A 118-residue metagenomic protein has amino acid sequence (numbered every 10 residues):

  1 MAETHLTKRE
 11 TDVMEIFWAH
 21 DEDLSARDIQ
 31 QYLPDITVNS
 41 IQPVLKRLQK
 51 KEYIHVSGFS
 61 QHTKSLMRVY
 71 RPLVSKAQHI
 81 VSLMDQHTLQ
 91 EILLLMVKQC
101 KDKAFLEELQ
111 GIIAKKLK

Functional and structural regions predicted by a protein language model:
M1-E15, Q86: Short alpha-helical segments that sit at the start of domains
E3-R9, F59-V81: Short, cationic-aromatic polyanion-contact patches
V13, P43-K51: Basic amphipathic alpha-helical segments that dock to polyanions
F17-D21: Short helix-capping/hinge SLiMs at alpha-helix to coil transitions
D23-Y32: Short acidic, hydrophobic short linear motifs in intrinsically disordered regions
V38-N39: Key DNA-contact positions within bacterial/archaeal DNA-binding proteins
Q49-Q61: A short, conserved structural fragment
A77-K118: Amphipathic alpha-helical dimerization/coiled-coil segments that flank or bridge DNA-binding/regulatory modules
